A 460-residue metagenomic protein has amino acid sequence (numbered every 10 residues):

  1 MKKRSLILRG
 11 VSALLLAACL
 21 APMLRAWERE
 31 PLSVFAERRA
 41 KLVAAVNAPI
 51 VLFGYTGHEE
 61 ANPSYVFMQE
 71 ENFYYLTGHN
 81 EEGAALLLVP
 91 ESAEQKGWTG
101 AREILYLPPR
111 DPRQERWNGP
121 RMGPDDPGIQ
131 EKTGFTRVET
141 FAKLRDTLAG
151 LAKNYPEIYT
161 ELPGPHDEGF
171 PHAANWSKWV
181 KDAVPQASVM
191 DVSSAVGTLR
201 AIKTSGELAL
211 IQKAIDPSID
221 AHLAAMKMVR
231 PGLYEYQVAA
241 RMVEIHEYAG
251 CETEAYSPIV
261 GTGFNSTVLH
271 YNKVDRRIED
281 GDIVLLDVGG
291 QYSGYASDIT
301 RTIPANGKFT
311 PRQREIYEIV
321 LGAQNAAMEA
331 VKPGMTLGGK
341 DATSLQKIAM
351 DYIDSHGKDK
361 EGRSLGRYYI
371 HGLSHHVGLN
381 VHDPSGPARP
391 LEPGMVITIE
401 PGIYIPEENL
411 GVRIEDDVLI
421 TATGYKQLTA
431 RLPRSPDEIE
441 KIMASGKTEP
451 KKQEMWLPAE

Functional and structural regions predicted by a protein language model:
K2-S5, M23-E460: Active-site neighborhoods and metal-handling regions in enzymes and metal-associated proteins
G10-P22: Bacterial N-terminal signal peptides
